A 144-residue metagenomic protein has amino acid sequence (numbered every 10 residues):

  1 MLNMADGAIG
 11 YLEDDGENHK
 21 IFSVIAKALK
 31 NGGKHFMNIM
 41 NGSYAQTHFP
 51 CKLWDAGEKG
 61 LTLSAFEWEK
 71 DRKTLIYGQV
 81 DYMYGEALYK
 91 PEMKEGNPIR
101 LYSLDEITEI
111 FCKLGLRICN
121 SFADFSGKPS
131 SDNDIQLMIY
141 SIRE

Functional and structural regions predicted by a protein language model:
M1-E17: A short SAM/SAH-binding and catalytic strip from SAM-dependent methyltransferases
L2, K52-A56, L137-M138: Short, hinge-like loop/turn segments at secondary-structure boundaries
G10-L12, S43-T47, S130: Short catalytic/ligand-binding loop motif for oxyanion handling, primarily in non-cytosolic enzymes, centered on
G16-H19, P50-K52: Short, glycine/charged-enriched secondary-structure capping and boundary segments
N18-N31: A short glycine-rich, Lys/Arg-flanked "PGG" loop and its adjoining helix->strand segment in the class I
F36-T108: SAM-dependent methyltransferase
P98-E144: C-terminal lobe and adjacent flexible extensions of AdoMet/dcAdoMet transferase-like proteins
